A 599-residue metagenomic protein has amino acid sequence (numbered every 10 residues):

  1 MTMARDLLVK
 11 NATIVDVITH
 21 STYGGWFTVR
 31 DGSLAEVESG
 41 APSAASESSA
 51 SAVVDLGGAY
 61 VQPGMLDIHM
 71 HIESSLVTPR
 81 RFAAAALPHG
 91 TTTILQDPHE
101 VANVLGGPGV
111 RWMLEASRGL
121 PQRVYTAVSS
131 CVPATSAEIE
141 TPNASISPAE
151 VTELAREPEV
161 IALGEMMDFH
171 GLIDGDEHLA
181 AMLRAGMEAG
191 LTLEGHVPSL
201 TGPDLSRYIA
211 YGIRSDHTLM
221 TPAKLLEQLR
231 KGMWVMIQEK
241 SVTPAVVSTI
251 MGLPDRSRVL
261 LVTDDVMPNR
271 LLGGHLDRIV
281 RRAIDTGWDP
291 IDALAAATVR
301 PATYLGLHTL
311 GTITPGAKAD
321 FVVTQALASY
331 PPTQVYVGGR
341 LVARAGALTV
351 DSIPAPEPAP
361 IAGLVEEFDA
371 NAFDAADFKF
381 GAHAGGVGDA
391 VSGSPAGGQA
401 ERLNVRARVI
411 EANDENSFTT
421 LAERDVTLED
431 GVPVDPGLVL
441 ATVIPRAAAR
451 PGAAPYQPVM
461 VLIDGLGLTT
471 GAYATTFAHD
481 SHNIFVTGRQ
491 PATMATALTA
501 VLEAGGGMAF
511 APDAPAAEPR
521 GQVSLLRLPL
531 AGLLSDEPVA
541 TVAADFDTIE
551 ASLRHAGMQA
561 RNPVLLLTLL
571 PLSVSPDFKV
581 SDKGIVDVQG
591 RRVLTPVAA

Functional and structural regions predicted by a protein language model:
M1-G25, V29-R30, L87-H89, L271-G287 (+1 more regions): Active-site microenvironment of metallo-dependent hydrolases
A4-K10, A45-Q96: Replace "His-x-His-based motif
D6-L7, P63-M65, T93, I161 (+3 more regions): Hydrophobic "anchor" residues on beta-strands that sit immediately upstream of conserved functional sites
A12, G32, G58, H69 (+9 more regions): Divalent metal-coordination and catalytic microenvironments
S39-P42, P98-V101, S129-S130, D168 (+6 more regions): Short, ordered loop/turn segments at secondary-structure junctions
Q62-H69, Q96-H99, A127, G164-M166 (+3 more regions): Active-site neighborhood of phospho(di)ester-bond hydrolases with catalytic His/Asp-centered motifs
R80-T192, A517-R520: Divalent-metal coordination cores built from histidine and acidic residues
S145-E165, G171-I237, S241-L261, L271-D292 (+1 more regions): Histidine/acidic residue-rich metal-binding segments in metalloenzymes
